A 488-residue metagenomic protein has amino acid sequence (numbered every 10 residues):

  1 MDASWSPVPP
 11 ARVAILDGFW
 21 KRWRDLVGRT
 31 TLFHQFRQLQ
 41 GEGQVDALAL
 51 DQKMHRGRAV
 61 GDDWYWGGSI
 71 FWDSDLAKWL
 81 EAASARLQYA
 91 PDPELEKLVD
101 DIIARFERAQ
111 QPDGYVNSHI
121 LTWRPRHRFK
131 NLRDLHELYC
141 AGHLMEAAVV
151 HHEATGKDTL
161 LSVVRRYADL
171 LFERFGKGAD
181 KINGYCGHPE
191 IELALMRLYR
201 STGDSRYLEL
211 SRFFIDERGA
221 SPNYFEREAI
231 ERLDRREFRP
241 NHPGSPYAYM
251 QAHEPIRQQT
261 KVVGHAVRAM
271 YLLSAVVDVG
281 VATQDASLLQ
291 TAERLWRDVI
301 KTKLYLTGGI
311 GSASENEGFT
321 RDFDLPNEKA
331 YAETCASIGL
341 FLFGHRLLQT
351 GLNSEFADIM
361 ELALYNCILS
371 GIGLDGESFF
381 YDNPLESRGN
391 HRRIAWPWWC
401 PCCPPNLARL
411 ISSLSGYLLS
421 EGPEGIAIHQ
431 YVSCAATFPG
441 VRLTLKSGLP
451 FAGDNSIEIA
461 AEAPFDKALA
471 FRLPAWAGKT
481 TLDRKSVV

Functional and structural regions predicted by a protein language model:
M1-V488: Glycan-recognition and catalytic cores of secretory/periplasmic carbohydrate-active enzymes
